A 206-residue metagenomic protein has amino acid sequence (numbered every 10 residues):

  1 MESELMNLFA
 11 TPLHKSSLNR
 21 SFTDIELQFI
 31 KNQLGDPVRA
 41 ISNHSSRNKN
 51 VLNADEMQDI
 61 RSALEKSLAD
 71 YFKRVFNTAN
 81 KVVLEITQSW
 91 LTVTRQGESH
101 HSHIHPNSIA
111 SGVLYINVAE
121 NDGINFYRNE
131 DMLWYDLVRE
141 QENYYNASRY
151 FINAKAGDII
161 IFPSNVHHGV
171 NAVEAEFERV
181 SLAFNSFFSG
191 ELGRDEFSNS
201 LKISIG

Functional and structural regions predicted by a protein language model:
M1-N80, S200-I205: Non-heme Fe(II)/2-oxoglutarate
S17, W90-T92, V113, N125-Y127 (+2 more regions): Residues in well-ordered beta-strands of folded domains
L27, V173, G193-E196: Short conserved micro-motifs at the rims of enzyme active sites and ligand-binding pockets
R61-N121: Conserved double-stranded beta-helix
T94-I161, F188-S200: Catalytic core of non-heme Fe(II) oxygenases with the double-stranded beta-helix
H100-H103, H168-A175: Short beta-strand His + acidic residue motifs that chelate non-heme Fe in jelly-roll/DSBH and cupin folds
E176-S186: A short alpha/beta connector and helix-capping loop motif
